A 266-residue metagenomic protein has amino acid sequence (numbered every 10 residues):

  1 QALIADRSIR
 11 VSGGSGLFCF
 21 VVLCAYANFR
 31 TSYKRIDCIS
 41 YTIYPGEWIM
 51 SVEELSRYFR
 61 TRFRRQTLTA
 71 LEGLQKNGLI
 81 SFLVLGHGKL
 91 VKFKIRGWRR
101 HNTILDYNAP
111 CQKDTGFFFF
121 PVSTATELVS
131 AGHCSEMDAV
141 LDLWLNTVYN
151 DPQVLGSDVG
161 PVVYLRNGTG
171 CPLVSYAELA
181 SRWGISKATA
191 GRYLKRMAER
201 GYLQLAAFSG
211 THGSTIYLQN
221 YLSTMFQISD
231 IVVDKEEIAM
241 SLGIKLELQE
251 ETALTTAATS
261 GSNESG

Functional and structural regions predicted by a protein language model:
Q1-A5, N108-T124, R196-Q204, N220-G266: Long, low-complexity, charge-rich intrinsically disordered regions
Q1-E53, H87-L90, G97-G170, V174: Short recognition helix of helix-turn-helix/winged-helix DNA-binding domains
A2-A5, A25-A27, A70, A109 (+10 more regions): A sequence-composition feature that detects small, non-aromatic residues
F18, C24, L105, T215 (+2 more regions): Intrinsically disordered, low-complexity segments enriched in small/polar residues
F29-F93, D151-L218: Winged helix-turn-helix DNA-binding recognition segment
K94-R99, Q219-L222: Secondary-structure transition/turn motif
